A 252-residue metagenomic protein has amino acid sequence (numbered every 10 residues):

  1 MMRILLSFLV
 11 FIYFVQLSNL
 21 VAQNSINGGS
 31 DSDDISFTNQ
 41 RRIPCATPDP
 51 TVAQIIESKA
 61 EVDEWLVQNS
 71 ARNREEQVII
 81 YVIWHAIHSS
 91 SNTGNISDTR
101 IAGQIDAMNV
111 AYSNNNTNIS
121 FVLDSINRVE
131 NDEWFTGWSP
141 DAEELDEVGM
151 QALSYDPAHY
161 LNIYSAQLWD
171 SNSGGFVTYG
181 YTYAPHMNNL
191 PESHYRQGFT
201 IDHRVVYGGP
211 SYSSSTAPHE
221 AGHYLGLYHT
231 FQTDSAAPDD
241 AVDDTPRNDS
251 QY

Functional and structural regions predicted by a protein language model:
M1-G28: Bacterial Sec-dependent N-terminal signal peptides
I4, L17, R42-I43, N248: Positively charged, low-complexity intrinsically disordered regions
L6-I12, I35, I119, G174 (+1 more regions): Short non-domain terminal segments
Y13-L17, W84-A86, S165-A166, F199-T200: Functionally constrained cores in energy, signaling, and assembly domains
Q16-N19, D98, I105, H219: A generic alpha-helix preference that emphasizes hydrophobic side chains
S18, Q23, S30-D33, D239-D243 (+1 more regions): Intrinsic-disorder/low-complexity regions
Q23-L161, S165-W169: Propeptide-to-catalytic entry region of secreted or membrane-anchored zinc metalloproteases
A102-Y252: Metzincin-family zinc-dependent endopeptidase catalytic domain
